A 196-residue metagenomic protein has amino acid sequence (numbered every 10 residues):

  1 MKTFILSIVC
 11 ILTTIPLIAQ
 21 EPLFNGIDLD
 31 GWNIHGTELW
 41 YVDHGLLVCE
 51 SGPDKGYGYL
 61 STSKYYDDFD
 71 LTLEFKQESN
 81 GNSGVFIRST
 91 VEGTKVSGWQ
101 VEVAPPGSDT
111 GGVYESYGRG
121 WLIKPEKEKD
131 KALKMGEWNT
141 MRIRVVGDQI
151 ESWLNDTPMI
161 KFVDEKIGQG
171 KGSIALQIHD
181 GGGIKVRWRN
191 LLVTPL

Functional and structural regions predicted by a protein language model:
F4-T13: Sec-dependent N-terminal signal peptides
I15-A19: Sec/Tat signal peptide C-region and signal peptidase I cleavage site
Q20-L196: Carbohydrate-interacting regions of secretory-pathway proteins
